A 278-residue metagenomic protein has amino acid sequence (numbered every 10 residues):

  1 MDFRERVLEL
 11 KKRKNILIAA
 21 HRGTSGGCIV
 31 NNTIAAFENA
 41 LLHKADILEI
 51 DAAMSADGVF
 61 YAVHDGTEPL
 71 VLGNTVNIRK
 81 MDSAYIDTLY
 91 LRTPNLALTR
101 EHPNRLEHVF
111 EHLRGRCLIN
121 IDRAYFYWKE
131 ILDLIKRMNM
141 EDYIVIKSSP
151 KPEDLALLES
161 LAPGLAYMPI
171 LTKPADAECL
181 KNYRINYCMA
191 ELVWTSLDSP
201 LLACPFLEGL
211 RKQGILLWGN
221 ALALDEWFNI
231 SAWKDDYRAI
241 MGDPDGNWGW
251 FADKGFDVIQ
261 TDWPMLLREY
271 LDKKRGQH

Functional and structural regions predicted by a protein language model:
M1-H278: Phosphate-group recognition and catalysis centered on beta-loop-alpha active-site segments
